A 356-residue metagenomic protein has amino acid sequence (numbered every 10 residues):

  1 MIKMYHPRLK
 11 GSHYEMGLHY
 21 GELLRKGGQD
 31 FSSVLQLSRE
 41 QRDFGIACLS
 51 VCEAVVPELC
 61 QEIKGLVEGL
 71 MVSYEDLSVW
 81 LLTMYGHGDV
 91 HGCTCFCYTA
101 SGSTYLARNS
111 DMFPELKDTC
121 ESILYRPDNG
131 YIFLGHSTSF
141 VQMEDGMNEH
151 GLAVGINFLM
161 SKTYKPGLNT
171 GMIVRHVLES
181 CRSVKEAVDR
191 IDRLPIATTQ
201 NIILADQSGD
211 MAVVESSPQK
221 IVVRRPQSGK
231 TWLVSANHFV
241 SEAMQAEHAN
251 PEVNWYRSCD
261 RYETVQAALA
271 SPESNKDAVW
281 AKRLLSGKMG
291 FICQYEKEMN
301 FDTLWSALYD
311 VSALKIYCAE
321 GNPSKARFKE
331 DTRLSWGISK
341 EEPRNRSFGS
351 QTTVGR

Functional and structural regions predicted by a protein language model:
M1-H91, R182-D192, Q207-M211, L233-R356: C-terminus-biased signal that marks the final domain/tail of proteins
K3, H19-Y20, V34-L35, A54-G171 (+2 more regions): A contiguous strand-loop segment
C93-T99, E121-L124, E144-D145, Q200-D206 (+3 more regions): Short beta-strand scaffold segments in enzyme catalytic cores
T94-C95, Y105, G209-T231, F301-S306: Long, compositionally biased
T104, I132, A153, D210-A212 (+2 more regions): Hydrophobic residues embedded in beta-strands of well-ordered beta-sheets
R108-S110, S137-T138, I156-F158, Q207 (+3 more regions): Fold-independent oxyanion-binding glycine-rich loops and adjacent beta-strand/coil segments at enzyme active sites
V141-E144, S161, V184-R193, T198-V223: Structured soluble/peripheral alpha/beta segments that form catalytic or ligand/cofactor-binding pockets
R175-E179: Short, well-ordered beta-strand elements within core beta-sheets of diverse protein domains
